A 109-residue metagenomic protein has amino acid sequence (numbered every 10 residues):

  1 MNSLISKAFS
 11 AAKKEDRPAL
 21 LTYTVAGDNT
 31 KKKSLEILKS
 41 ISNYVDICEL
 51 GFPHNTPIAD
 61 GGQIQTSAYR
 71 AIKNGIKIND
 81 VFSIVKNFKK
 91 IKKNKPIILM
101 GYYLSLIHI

Functional and structural regions predicted by a protein language model:
M1-L21: N-terminal amphipathic alpha-helix/helix-capping segment at the start of soluble metabolic enzymes
S10-K14, V85-K92: Surface-exposed amphipathic alpha-helices with a cationic face
L20-T22, C48-L50, I97-G101: Hydrophobic faces of well-ordered beta-strands that scaffold small-molecule active sites in alpha/beta enzyme cores
V25-G27, P53-N55, M100-L104: Active-site beta-loop-alpha junctions enriched in small/polar residues
D28-S42, G75-S83: Glycine-rich anion/phosphate-binding loops
E49-I76: Glycine-rich, proline-tolerant flexible connector loops at the mouths of alpha/beta enzymes
I107-I109: Conserved small/polar residues in nucleotide/adenosyl-binding loops
